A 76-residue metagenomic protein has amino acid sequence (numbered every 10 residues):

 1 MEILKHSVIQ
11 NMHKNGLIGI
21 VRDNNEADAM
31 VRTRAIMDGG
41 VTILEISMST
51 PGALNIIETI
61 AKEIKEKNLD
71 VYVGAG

Functional and structural regions predicted by a protein language model:
M1-G74: Conserved N-terminal beta1-alpha1 strand-loop-helix module at the mouth
